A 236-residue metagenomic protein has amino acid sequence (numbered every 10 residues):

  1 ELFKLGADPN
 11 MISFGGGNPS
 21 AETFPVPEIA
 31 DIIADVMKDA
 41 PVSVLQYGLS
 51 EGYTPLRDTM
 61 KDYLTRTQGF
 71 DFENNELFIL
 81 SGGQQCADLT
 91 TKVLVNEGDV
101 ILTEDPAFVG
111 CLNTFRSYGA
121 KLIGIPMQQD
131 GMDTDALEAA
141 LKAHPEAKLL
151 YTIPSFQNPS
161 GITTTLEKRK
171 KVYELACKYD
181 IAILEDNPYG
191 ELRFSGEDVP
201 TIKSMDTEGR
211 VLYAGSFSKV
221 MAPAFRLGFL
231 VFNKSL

Functional and structural regions predicted by a protein language model:
E1-S50, P55: N-terminal "arm"/small-domain region of PLP-dependent enzymes with the aminotransferase-like
I12, A147-K148, R226: Short acidic/polar active-site loop segments enriched in Thr and Asp
G17-A21, Q84, F108, S155-Q157 (+3 more regions): Short, solvent-exposed loop/turn segments at secondary-structure junctions
F24-E28, S195-G196, A224-R226: Short aromatic-enriched loop/helix-cap "lid" or pocket-rim segments at secondary-structure transitions that line
S43-D180, G190-E208, L212: Conserved core of the PLP fold type I
D186: Glycine-centered flexible beta-alpha turn that most often forms the glycine-rich phosphate-binding loop
S204-L236: Conserved core segment of the aminotransferase class I/II
